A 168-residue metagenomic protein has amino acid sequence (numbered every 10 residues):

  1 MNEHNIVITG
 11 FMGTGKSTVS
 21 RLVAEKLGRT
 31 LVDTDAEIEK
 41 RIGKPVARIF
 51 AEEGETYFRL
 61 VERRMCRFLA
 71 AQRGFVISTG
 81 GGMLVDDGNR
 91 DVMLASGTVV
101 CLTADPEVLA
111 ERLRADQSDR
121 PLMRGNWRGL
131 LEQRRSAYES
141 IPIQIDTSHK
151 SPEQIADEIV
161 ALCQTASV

Functional and structural regions predicted by a protein language model:
M1-N2, L22, K26, Q72 (+3 more regions): NTP-dependent small-molecule kinase module
I8: Hydrophobic anchor at the beta1->P-loop junction of P-loop NTPases
F11: P-loop (Walker A) phosphate-binding loop of NTP-binding proteins
T14: ATP-binding Walker
S17: Walker A/P-loop
E25-A36: Post-Walker A helix-loop "phosphate-sensing" segment adjacent to the P-loop in P-loop NTPases
T34-M83, D87-L94, A137: ATP-dependent small-molecule kinase phosphotransfer cores that center on conserved nucleotide phosphate-binding segments
A95-S136: A glycine- and Lys/Arg-enriched "phosphate-lid" helix/loop adjacent to the NTP-binding pocket of small-molecule kinases
